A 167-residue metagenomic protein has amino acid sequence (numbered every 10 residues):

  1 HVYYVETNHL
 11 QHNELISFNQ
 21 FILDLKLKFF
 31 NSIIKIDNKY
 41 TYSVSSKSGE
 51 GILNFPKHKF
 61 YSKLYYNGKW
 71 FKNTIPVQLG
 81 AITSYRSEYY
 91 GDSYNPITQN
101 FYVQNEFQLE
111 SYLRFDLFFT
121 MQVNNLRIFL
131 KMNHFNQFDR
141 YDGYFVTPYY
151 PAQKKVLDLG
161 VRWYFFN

Functional and structural regions predicted by a protein language model:
H1-N167: Exposed, low-structure sequence patches enriched in small/polar residues
